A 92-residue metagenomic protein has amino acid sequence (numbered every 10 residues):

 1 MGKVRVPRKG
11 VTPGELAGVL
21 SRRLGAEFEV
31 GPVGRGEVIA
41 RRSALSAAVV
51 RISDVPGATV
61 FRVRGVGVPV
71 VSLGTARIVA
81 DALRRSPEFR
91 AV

Functional and structural regions predicted by a protein language model:
M1-V11: Short, extreme N-terminal segment that most often corresponds to the first beta-strand
R5, V49, V60-R62: Beta-strand secondary-structure signal
T12-P56, G67-V68: Ser/Thr-rich, low-complexity intrinsically disordered terminal regions
S53-V92: C-terminal basic regulatory modules in eukaryotic proteins
